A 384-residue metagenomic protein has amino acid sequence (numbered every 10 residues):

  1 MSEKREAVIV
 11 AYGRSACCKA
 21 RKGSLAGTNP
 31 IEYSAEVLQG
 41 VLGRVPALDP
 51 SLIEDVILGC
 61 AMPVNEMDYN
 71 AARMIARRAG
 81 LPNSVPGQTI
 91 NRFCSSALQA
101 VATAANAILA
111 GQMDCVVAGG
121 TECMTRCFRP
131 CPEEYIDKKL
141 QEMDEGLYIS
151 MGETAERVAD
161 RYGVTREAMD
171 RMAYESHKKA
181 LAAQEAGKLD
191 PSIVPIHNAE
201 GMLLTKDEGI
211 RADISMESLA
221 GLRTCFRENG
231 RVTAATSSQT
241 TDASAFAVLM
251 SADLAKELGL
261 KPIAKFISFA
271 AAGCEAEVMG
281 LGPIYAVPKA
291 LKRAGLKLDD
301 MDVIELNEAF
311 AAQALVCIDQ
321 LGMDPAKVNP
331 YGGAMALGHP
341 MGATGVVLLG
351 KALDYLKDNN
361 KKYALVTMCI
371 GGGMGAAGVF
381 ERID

Functional and structural regions predicted by a protein language model:
M1-P30, M216-L281, Y285, K292 (+4 more regions): Condensing-enzyme catalytic core mediating Claisen C-C bond formation in acyl metabolism
G13-A16, G27-E36, A47, A168-E257 (+2 more regions): N-terminal extracellular/periplasmic Venus flytrap/periplasmic-binding protein-like
L25-S95, Q99-V116, T121-D137, I193-K206 (+2 more regions): Conserved beta-ketoacyl condensing-enzyme motif
T28, M62-M113, G146-E153, D213-Q239 (+3 more regions): Conserved catalytic cysteine-centered active-site region of acyl-thioester-dependent Claisen-condensing enzymes
P30-P46, A71-I75, A100, M151-V158 (+5 more regions): Short, well-ordered amphipathic alpha-helical segments that serve as non-catalytic structural scaffolds within diverse
I90-T121, A159-K188, A247-D253, I318 (+2 more regions): Active-site-proximal alpha-helical scaffold in enzymes
T154, I267-A336: Active-site pocket-lining segment
